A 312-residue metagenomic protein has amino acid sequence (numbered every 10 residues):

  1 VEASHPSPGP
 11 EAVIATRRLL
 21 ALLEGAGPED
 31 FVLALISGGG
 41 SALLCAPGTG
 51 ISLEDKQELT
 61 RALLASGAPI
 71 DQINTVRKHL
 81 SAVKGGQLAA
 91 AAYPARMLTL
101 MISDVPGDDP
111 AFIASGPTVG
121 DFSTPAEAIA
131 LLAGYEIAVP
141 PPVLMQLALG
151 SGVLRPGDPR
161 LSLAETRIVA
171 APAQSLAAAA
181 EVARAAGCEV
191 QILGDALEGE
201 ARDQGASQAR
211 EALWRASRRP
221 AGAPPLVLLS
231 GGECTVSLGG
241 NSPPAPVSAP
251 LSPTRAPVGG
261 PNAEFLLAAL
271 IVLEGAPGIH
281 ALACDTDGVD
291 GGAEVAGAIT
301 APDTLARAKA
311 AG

Functional and structural regions predicted by a protein language model:
V1-P28, V76-R77: Glycine-rich oxoanion-binding loops at beta->alpha junctions
S7-E11, L64-A92, D287-R307: Proline/glycine-rich low-complexity loops and linkers
L33-G38, L64, T99-V105, A114 (+2 more regions): Short beta-strand segments
I51-P69, D121-I137, S242-A245, L251-A281: Gly/Ser/Thr-rich active-site loops/lids in small-molecule metabolic enzymes that frequently grip phosphoryl groups
L64, I70-E136: A glycine/threonine-rich phosphate-anchoring loop and its flanking beta-alpha core in nucleotide/phosphate-binding
P69-R77, I137-S151, G187-A196, R218-V227 (+1 more regions): Flexible, glycine/charged-enriched surface loops at secondary-structure junctions
A95-L98, G120-S207, W214: Accessory alpha-helical/coil subdomains and C-terminal extensions that flank or cap enzyme catalytic cores
R255-G259, L266-G312: Internal helix-turn-beta structural module
